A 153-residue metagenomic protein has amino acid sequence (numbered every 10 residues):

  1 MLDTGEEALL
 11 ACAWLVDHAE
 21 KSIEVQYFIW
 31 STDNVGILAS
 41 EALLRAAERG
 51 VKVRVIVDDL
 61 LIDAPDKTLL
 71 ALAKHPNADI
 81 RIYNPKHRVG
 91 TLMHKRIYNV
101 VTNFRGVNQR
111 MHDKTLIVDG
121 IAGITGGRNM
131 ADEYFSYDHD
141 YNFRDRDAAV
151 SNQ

Functional and structural regions predicted by a protein language model:
M1-A19, I29-Q153: HKD-type phospholipase D/PLD-like phosphodiesterase module
